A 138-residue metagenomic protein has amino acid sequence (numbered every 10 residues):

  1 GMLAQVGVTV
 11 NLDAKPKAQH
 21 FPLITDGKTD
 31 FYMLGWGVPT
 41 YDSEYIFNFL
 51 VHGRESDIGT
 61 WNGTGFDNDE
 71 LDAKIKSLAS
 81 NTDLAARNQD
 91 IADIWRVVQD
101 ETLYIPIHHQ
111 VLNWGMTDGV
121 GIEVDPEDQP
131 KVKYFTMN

Functional and structural regions predicted by a protein language model:
G1-Q5, P22, D26, D69-K76 (+2 more regions): Solvent-exposed, polar/charged alpha-helical surfaces in well-ordered, non-transmembrane soluble domains, broadly
M2-E55, D90-I91: Periplasmic binding protein-like
L12, P16, G35, P39 (+2 more regions): Extracytoplasmic/periplasmic, Sec-exported soluble proteins
K17, R54, R87, R96 (+1 more regions): Arginine residue identity/basic-tract feature
L23-K28, N48-S80, H109-N138: Short, solvent-exposed loop/beta-turn-alpha elements that line the ligand-binding surface or hinge of extracytoplasmic
K28, Y32-W36, N81-D118: Bilobed periplasmic-binding protein-like "clamshell/Venus-flytrap" ligand-binding domains
